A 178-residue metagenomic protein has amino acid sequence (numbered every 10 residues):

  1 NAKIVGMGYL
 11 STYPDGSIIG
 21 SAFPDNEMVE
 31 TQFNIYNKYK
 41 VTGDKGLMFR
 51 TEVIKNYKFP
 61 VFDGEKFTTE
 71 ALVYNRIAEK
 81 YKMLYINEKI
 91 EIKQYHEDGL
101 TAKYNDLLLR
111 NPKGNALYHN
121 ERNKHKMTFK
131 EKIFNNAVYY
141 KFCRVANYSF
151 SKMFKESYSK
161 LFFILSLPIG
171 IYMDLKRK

Functional and structural regions predicted by a protein language model:
N1-K3, K93-Q94, I171-K178: An N-terminal domain-start capping segment
N1-S11: A short, conserved acidic/glycine-rich loop-to-beta-strand motif that forms the donor nucleotide-sugar/metal
S11-A102: Conserved nucleotide-sugar donor-binding catalytic segment
M83, N105-L109, F142-A146: Preference for long, solvent-exposed alpha-helical segments and helix-linker "stalks"
E91-H96, K103-F129: Catalytic core of nucleotide-sugar-dependent glycosyltransferases
P112, A116, I133, S151-F154: Conserved positions within tetratricopeptide repeat
K132-F142: Structural register within alpha-helical repeat arrays
C143-K178: Membrane-interface aromatic/basic loop that binds lipid-linked glycans or pyrophosphate carriers, typified by
